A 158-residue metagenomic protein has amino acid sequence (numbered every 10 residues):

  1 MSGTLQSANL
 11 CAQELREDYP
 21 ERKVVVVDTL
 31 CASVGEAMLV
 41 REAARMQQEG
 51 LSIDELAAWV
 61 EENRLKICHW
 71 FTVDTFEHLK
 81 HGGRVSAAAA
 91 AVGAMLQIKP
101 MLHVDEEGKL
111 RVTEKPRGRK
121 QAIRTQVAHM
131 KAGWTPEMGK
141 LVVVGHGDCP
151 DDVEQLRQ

Functional and structural regions predicted by a protein language model:
S2-V25, C31-R41, R45-R157: Mixed-charge interfacial surface used for oligomerization/domain docking and macromolecular partner engagement
